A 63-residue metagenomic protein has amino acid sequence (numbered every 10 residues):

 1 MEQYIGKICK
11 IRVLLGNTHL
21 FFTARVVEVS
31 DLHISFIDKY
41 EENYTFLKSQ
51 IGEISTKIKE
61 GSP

Functional and structural regions predicted by a protein language model:
M1-P63: Conserved RNA-binding domains used in RNP assembly and mRNA/RNA metabolism
